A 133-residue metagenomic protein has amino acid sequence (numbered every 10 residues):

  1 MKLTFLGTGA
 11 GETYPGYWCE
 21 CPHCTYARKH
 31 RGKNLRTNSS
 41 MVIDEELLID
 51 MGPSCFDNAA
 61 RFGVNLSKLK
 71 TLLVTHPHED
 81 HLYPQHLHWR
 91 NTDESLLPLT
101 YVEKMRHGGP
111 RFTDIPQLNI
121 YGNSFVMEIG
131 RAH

Functional and structural regions predicted by a protein language model:
M1-T4: Extreme N-terminal starter segment of soluble prokaryotic enzymes
G7, V74, G122: Short beta-strand/turn micro-motifs composed of small residues that flank or help shape donor/cofactor-binding pockets
E12, N91, M127-I129: Flexible, glycine-rich phosphate/dinucleotide-binding loops and adjacent beta-alpha linkers at cofactor/substrate
Y14-P77, Y83-R106: Pre-active-site segment of Zn-dependent metallo-hydrolases
I43, R111-P116: Short glycine-enriched loop/turn motifs at secondary-structure junctions
L69-K70, P116-L118: Residue-level recognition of the N-termini of beta-strands and the immediately preceding loop/turn
Q117-V126: Short internal beta-strands
A132-H133: Conserved small/polar residues in nucleotide/adenosyl-binding loops
